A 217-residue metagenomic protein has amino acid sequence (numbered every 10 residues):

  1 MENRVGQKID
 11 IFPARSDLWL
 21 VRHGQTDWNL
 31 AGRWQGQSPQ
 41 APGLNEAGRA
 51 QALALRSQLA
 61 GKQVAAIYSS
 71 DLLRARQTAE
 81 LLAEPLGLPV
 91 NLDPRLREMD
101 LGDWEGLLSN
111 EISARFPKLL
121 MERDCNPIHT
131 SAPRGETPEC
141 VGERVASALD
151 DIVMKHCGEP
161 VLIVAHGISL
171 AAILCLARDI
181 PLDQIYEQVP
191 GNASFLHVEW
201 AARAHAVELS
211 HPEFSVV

Functional and structural regions predicted by a protein language model:
M1-D17, N91, M99-S113, M154-E159 (+1 more regions): Acidic, low-complexity terminal tails and accessory targeting/binding regions of phosphate-metabolizing enzymes
E2-G6, S16-D17, R22-L88: Active-site-proximal alpha-helix that buttresses catalytic centers in soluble enzyme cores
T26, S169-L170: Short active-site segment of divalent metal-dependent hydrolases/proteases that encodes the spacing between
P42-G43, E84-R144, E187: Phosphate-handling substructures
A52, F116, P127, V145-L149 (+1 more regions): Short amphipathic alpha-helical/adjacent loop interface patches that line ligand and macromolecule-binding sites
A60-Q63, I152-P160: Glycine-rich phosphate-binding loop signature in dinucleotide/nucleotide-binding domains
K62-R95, L119-M121, C175-L176, E199-V217: Conserved histidine-centered catalytic loops in small-molecule metabolism enzymes
S69-S70, E143, V164-A165: Short beta-strand scaffold positions
